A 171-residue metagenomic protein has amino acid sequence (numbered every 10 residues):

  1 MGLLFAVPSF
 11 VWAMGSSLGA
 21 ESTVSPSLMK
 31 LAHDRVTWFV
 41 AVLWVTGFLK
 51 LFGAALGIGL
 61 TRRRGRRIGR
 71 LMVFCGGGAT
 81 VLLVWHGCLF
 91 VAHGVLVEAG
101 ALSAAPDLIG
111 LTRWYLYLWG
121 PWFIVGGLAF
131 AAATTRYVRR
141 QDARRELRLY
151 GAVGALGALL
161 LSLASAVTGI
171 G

Functional and structural regions predicted by a protein language model:
M1-A13: N-terminal signal-anchor transmembrane alpha helix
E21-V36: Perimembrane loop-to-helix junctions flanking transmembrane segments
V24-L28, V91-Y115: Interfacial non-cytosolic loop connecting adjacent transmembrane helices
D34-I58, G77-V81, W85: Core segments of alpha-helical transmembrane spans in multipass integral membrane proteins
V42-L56, Y117-A133: Hydrophobic cores of alpha-helical transmembrane segments in multi-pass inner/ER membrane proteins, independent
L56-A79, R139-L161: Cytoplasmic juxtamembrane regions at transmembrane-helix boundaries
L108-V125, E146-V153: Individual transmembrane alpha-helices with interfacial aromatic-anchor signatures
L160-G171: Juxtamembrane boundary at the C-terminal end of a transmembrane helix
